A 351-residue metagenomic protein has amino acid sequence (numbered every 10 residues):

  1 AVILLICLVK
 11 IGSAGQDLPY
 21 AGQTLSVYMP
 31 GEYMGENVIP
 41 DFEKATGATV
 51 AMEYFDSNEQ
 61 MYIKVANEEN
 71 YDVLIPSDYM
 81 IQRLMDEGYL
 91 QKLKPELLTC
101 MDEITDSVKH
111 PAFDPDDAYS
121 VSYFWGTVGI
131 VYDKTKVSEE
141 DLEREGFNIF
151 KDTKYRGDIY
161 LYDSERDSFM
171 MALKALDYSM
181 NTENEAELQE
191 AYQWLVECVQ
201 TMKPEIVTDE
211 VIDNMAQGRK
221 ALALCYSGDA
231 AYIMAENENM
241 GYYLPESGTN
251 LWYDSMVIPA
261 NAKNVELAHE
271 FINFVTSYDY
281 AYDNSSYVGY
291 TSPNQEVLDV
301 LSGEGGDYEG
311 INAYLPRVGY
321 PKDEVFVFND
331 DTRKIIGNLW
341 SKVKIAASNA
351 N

Functional and structural regions predicted by a protein language model:
A1-V9: Hydrophobic membrane-insertion alpha-helices, especially the h-region of bacterial N-terminal signal peptides
K10-E87: Early extracytoplasmic/lumenal segment of secretory-pathway proteins
N70, I75-R219: Extracytoplasmic ligand-binding site segments that recognize negatively charged/polar headgroups
M80-R83, A216-Q217, L222-N239: A ligand-binding cleft/hinge motif common to bilobed small-molecule-binding domains
M85-L93, K109, D114-A118, Y232-L244 (+1 more regions): Ligand-binding "clamshell"
Q189-C198, E236-A260: Periplasmic-binding protein-like
P259-Y320: Mature extracytoplasmic/periplasmic domains
P316-N351: Conserved C-terminal helix/tail region of periplasmic/extracytoplasmic solute-binding proteins
